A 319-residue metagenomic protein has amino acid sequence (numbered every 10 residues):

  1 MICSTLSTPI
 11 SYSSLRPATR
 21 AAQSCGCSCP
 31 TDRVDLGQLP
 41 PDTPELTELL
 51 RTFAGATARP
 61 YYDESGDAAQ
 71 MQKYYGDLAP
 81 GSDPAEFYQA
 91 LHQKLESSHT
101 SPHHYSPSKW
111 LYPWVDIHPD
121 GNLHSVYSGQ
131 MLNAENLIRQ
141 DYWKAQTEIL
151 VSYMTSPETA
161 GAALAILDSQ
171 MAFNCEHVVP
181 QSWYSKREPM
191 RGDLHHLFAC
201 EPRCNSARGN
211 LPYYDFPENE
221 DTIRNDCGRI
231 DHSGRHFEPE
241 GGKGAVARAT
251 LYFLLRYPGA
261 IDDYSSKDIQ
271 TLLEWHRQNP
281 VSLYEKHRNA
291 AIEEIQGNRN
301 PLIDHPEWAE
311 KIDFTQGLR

Functional and structural regions predicted by a protein language model:
M1, S14-A18, S156, H195 (+1 more regions): Generic signature of intrinsically disordered, low-complexity, basic-rich segments and short cationic peptides
I2-T5, L251-F253: Conserved short hydrophobic patches within well-ordered secondary structure
C3, S7-L132, K311-R319: N-terminal module-boundary/linker segments of secreted carbohydrate-active enzymes
S4-R33, W114, A134-N136, A145-E148 (+5 more regions): Proteins with a high burden of low-complexity, intrinsically disordered sequence enriched in S/T/G/P/A and R, requiring
D32-D35, D42-E48, E64, E86 (+11 more regions): Glutamate identity and glutamate-enriched acidic tracts
Y88-D221: Betabetaalpha-Me/HNH-type nuclease active-site subdomain
G161-R319: Domain-level detector of nuclease and nuclease-like folds in predominantly extracellular/periplasmic contexts
